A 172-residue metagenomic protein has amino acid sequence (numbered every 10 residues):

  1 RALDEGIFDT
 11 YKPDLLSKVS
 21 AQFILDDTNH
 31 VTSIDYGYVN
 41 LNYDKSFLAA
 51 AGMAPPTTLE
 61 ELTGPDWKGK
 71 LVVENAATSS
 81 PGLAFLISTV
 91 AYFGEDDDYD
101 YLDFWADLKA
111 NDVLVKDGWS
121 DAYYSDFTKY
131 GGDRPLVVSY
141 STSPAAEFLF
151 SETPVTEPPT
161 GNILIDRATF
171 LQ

Functional and structural regions predicted by a protein language model:
R1-F8, I24-A54, G82-Y92, F170-Q172: Periplasmic solute-binding protein
R1-I7, L16-D26, S125-D126, P144-E152: Pocket-flanking alpha-helical
D4, G64, A110: Phosphate-coordinating loops and pocket residues in cytosolic domains that bind phosphorylated ligands
D9, I24-D26, T32-D35, G64-D66 (+4 more regions): Extracellular/periplasmic catalytic domains that process cell-envelope and extracellular macromolecules
D9-Y43, E60, G69-A76, I163: A structural signal for short loop-to-beta-strand junctions that line the ligand-binding cleft of periplasmic/secreted
M53-T58, Y101: Short, charged, surface-exposed loops that flank catalytic or proteolytic processing sites
E60-S80, S88-F93: Short loop->beta-strand "edge-of-pocket" segments that line small-molecule binding or catalytic clefts across diverse
P81-I165: Ligand-binding pocket segment of bilobal, Venus flytrap-like solute-binding proteins
